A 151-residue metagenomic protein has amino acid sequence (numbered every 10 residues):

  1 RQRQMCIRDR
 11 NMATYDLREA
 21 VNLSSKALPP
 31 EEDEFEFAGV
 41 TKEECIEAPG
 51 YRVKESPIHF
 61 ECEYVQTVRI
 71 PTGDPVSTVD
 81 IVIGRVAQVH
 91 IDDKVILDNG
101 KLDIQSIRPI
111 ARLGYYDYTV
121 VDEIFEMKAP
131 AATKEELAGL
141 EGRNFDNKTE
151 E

Functional and structural regions predicted by a protein language model:
R3-I7: Short, small-residue-biased leader/transition segments that mark boundaries at the very start of proteins
D9, D16-F35: Short glycine-rich, low-complexity segments
Y15, H59, Y64-T67: Short, charged beta-turn/beta-strand-edge "cap" motif at the junction between a beta-strand and an adjacent loop
L17, Y51-V53, P57-H59, D98: Conserved, well-structured core segments that form or line functional sites
F35-E44: Short, structured beta-strand/loop micro-motifs enriched in basic residues and often containing a Trp
R52, V65-E126: Flexible glycine-rich active-site/ligand-binding loops centered on an Asp-His dyad
I107-E151: Compositionally biased, intrinsically disordered linkers/stalks adjacent to structured regions
